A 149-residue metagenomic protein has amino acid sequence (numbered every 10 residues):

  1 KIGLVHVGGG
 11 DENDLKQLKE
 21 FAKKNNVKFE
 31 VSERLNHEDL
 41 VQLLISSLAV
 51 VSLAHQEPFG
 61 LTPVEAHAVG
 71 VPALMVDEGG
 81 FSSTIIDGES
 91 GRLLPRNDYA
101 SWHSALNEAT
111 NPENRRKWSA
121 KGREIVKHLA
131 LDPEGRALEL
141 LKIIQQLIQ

Functional and structural regions predicted by a protein language model:
H6, K16-L35: Nucleotide-activated donor-binding/catalytic signature segment of Leloir-type glycosyltransferases, i.e., the conserved
R34, Q42-S47: Short alpha-helical donor nucleotide-sugar binding micro-motif in glycosyltransferases
V50-V51: A short hydrophobic beta-strand element within the catalytic core of glycosyltransferases that build diverse glycans
H55: Aromatic "clamp/platform" in nucleotide-sugar-dependent glycosyltransferases that forms part of the donor/acceptor
G60-P63, F81: Short glycine/serine-rich donor-binding loops of glycosyltransferases
P72-M75: Short hydrophobic beta-strand element within catalytic cores of glycosyltransferases and related nucleotide-activated
D87-G88, R92-Y99, N107-E113: Conserved acidic donor-binding segment of nucleotide-sugar-dependent glycosyltransferases
E113-Q145: A charged, aromatic-enriched C-terminal amphipathic alpha-helix characteristic of glycosyltransferases across folds
